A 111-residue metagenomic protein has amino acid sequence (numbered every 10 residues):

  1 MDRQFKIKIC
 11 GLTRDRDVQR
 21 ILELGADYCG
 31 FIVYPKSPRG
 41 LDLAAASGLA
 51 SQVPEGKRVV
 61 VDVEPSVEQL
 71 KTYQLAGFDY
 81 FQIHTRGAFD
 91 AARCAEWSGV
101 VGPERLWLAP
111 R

Functional and structural regions predicted by a protein language model:
M1-R111: Conserved N-terminal beta1-alpha1 strand-loop-helix module at the mouth
